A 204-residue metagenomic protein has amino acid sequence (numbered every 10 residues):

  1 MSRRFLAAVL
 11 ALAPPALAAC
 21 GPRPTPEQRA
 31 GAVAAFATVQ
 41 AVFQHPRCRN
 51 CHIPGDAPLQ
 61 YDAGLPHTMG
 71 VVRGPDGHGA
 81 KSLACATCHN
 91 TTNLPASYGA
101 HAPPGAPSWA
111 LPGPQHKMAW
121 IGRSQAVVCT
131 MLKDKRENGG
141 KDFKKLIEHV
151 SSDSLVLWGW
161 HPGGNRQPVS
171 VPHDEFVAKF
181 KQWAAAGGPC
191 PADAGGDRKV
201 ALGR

Functional and structural regions predicted by a protein language model:
M1-Q40, R73-D76, P95-R204: N-terminal export/targeting leaders of redox proteins
G31-A32, H67-T68, C88: Short amphipathic alpha-helical surface micro-motifs
A34, P46, A80-L83, E175: Short, well-structured alpha-helical interface segments that form or flank functional binding sites
P46-G55, S82-N93: The canonical Cys-X-X-Cys-His
C48-H78: N-terminal, post-signal-peptide region of Sec/Tat-exported proteins
